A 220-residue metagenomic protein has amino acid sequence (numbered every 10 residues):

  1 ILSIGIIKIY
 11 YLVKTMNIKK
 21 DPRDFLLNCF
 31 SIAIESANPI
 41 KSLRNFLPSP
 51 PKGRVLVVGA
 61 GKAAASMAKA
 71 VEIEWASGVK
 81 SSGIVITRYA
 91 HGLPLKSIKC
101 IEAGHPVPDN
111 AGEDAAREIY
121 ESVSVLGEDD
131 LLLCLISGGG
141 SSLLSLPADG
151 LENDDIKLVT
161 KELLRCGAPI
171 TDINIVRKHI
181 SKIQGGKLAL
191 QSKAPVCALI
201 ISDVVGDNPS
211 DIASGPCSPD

Functional and structural regions predicted by a protein language model:
I1-T15: N-terminal amphipathic/basic-hydrophobic helices that include classical n-h-c signal peptides and signal-anchor
M16-D220: N-terminal loops that bind phosphate or other acidic moieties and the adjacent beta-alpha structural core
